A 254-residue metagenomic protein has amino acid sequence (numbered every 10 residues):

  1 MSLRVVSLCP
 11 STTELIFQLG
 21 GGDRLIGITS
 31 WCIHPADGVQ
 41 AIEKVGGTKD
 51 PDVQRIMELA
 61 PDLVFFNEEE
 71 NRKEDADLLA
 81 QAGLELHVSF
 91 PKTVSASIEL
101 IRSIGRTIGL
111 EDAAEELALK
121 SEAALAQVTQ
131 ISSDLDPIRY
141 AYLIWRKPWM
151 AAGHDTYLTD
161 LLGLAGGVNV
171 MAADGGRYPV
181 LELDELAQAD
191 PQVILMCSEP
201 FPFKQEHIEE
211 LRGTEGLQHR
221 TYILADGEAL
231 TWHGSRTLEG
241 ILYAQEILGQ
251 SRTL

Functional and structural regions predicted by a protein language model:
M1-L254: N-terminal ligand-binding lobe of clamshell/alpha-beta domains
